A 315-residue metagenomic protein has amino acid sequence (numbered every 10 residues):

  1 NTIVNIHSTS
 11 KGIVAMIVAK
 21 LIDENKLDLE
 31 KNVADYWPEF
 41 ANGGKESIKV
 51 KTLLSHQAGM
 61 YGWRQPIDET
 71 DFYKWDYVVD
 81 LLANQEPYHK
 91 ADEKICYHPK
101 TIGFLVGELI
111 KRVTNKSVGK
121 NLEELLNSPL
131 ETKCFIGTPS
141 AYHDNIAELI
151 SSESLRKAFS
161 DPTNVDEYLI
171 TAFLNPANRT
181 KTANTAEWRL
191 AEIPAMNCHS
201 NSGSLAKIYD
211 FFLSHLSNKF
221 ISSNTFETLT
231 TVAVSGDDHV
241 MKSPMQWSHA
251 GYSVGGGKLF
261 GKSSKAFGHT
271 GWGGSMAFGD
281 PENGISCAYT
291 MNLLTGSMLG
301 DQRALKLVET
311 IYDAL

Functional and structural regions predicted by a protein language model:
N5-T9, L21-Q65, A83-N84, R112-K157 (+3 more regions): Active-site helix/loop module of the DD-peptidase/beta-lactamase fold, centered on the serine-lysine SxxK catalytic
S8-T9, C96-T101: Catalytic nucleophile serine of serine hydrolases, specifically the conserved "nucleophile elbow" pentapeptide
I13-V14: Active/ligand-binding-proximal structured segments within catalytic/core domains that scaffold catalytic residues
H56, I102-L109, E192, M196-S217 (+1 more regions): Active-site-proximal alpha-helical segments within enzyme catalytic domains
Q85-D92, I102-F104, T185-P194: Flexible glycine/proline-enriched surface loops and loop-helix/loop-strand junctions
A147-S200, T231-N283: Active-site Gly/Thr loop motif
I193, S214-S217, T225, T230-D237 (+1 more regions): Short, gly/Ser/Thr-rich active-site loops of penicillin-recognizing serine hydrolases
T270-L315: Structured C-terminal helix/loop/strand segments within mature extracytoplasmic catalytic/sensor domains
